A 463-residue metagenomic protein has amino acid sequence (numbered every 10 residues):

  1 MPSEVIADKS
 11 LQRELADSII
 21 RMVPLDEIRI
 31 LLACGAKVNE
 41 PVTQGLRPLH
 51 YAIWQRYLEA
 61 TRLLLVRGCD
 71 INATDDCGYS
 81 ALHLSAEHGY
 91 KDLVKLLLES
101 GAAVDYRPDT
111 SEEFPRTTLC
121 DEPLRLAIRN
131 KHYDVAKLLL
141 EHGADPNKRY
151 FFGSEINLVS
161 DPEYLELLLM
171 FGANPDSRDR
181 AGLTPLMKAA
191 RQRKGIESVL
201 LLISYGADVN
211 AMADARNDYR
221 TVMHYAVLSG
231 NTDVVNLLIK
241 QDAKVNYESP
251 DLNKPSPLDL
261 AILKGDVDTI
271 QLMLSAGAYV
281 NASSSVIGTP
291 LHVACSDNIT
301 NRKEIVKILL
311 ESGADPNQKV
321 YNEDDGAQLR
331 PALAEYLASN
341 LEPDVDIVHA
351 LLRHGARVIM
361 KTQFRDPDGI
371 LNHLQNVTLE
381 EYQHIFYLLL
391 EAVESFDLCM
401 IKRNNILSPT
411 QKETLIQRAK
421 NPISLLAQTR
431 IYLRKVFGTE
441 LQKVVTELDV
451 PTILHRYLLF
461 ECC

Functional and structural regions predicted by a protein language model:
L11, G45, G78, S111 (+8 more regions): Start-of-repeat signature of ankyrin repeats
M22-V23, R56, G89, K131 (+6 more regions): Ankyrin-repeat intra-repeat helix-capping/turn positions
E27, E59-A60, D92-L93, D134-V135 (+7 more regions): Conserved ankyrin/ankyrin-like repeat signature
R29-K37, R62-C69, K95-A103, K137-D145 (+7 more regions): Ankyrin repeat domain, specifically the short helix-to-loop turn at the C-terminus of the second helix of each repeat
N39, N72, D105, E113-F114 (+7 more regions): Ankyrin-repeat junction/capping positions
V42, D75, P108-T110, T117 (+7 more regions): Ankyrin repeat boundary/linker residues
D324-G326, Y336-A350, H354-C463: Cullin-RING E3 adaptor/co-adaptor recruitment helices
